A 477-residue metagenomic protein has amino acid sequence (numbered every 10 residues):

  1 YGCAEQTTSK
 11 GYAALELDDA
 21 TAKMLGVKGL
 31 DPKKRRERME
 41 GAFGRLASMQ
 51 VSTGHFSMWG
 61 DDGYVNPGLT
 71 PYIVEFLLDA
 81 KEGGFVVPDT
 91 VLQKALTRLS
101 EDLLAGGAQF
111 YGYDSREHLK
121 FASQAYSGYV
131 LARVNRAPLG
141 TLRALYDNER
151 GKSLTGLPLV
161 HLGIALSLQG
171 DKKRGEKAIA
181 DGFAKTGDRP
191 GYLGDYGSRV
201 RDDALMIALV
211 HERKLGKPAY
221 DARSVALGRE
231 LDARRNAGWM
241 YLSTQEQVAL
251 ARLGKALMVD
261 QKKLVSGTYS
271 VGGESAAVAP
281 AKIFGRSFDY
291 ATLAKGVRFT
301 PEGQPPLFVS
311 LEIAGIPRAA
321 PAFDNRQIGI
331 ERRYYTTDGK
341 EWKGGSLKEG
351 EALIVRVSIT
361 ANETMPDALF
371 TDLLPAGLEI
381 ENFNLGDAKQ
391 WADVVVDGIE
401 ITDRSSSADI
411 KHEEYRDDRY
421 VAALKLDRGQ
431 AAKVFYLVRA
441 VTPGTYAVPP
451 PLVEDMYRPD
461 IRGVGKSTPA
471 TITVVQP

Functional and structural regions predicted by a protein language model:
Y1-H118, Q124-R136, G140-R143, G285-E331: Extended, solvent-exposed functional surface patches
Y113-H118, A122-P477: Long, domain-scale non-catalytic interaction/scaffolding regions in large secretory-pathway and trafficking proteins
